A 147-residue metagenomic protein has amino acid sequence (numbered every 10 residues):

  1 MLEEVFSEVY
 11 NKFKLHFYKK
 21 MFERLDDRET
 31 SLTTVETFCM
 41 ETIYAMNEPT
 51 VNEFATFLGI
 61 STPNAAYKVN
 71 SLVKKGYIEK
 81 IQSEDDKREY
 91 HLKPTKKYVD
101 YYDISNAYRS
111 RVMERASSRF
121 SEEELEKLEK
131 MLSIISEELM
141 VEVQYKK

Functional and structural regions predicted by a protein language model:
M1-T30: N-terminal leader segment of winged-helix/HTH proteins
E8, A107-K147: Terminal interaction helix/tail motif
K14-F17, Y102, S136-M140: A structural signal for well-ordered alpha-helices, especially hydrophobic packing surfaces of coiled-coils
K19-S61: N-terminal helix-turn-helix DNA-binding core of bacterial DNA-binding proteins
K68-S71, M131: Residues within the DNA-recognition helix of helix-turn-helix
N70-E126: Charged, amphipathic alpha-helical coiled-coil/dimerization segments
